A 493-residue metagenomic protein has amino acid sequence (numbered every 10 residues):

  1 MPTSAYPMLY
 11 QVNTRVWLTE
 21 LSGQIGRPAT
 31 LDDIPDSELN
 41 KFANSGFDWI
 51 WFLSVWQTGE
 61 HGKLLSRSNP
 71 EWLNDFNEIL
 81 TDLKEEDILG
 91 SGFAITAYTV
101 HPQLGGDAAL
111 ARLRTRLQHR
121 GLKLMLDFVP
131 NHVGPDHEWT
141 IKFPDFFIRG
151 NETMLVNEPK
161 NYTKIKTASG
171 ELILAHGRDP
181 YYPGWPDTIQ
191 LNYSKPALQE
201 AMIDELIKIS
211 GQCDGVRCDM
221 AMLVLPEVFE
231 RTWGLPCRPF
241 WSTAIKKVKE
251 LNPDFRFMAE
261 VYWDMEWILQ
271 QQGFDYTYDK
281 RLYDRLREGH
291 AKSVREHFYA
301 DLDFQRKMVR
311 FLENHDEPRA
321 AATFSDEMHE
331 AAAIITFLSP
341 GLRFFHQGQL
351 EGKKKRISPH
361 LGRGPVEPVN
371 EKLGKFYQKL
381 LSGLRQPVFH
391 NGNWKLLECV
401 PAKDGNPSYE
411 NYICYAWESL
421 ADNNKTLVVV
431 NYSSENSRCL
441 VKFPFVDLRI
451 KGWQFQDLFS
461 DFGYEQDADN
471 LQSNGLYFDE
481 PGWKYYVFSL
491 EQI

Functional and structural regions predicted by a protein language model:
M1-I493: Active-site and adjacent substrate-binding regions of carbohydrate-active enzymes
